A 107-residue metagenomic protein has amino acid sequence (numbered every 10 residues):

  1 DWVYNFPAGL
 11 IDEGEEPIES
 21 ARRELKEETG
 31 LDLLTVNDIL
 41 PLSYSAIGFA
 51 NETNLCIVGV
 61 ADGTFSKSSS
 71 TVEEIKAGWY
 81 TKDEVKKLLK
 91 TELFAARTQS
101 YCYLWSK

Functional and structural regions predicted by a protein language model:
D1-F6: N-terminal strand-loop-strand
A8-T98: Unchanged
S100-K107: Short, amphipathic C-terminal "tail helix"
